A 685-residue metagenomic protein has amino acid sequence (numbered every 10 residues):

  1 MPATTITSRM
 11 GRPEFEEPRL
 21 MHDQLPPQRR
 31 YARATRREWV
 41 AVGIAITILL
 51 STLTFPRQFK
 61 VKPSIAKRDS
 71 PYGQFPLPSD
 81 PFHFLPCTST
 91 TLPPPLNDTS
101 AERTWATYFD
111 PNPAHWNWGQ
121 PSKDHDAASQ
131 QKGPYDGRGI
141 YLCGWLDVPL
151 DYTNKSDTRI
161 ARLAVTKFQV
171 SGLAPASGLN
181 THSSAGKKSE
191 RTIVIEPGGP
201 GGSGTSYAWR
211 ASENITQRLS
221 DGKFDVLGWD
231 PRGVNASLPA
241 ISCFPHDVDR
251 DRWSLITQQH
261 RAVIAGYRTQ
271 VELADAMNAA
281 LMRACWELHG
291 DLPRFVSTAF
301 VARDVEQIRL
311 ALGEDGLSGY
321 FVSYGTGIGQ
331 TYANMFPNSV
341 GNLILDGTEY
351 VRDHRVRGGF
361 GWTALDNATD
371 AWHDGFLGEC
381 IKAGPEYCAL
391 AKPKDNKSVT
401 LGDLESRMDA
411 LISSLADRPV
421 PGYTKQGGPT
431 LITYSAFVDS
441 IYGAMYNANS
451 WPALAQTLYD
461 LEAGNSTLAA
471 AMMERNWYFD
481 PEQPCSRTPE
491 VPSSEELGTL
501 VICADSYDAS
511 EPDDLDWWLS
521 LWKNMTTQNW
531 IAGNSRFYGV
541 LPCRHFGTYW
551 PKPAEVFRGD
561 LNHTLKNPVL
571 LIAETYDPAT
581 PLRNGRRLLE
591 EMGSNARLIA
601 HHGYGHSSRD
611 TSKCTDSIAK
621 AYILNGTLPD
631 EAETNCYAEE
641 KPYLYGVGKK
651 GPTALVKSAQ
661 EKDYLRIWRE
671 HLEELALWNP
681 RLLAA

Functional and structural regions predicted by a protein language model:
A3-G11, D23-T257, Q270, G402 (+4 more regions): Catalytic-loop region of hydrolases
I6-R9, F15-P27, R36-G43, V322 (+3 more regions): C-terminal subdomain of alpha/beta-hydrolase-fold enzymes, centered on the catalytic histidine and its supporting
P81, D136-I140, A279, L497 (+1 more regions): A short, polar/charged loop/turn motif at coil->beta-strand junctions and beta-hairpin connectors
S122-A128, N278-A279, V301-D304, L519-N534: A broad, low-specificity signal for short, low-complexity segments enriched in glycine/proline and polar/charged
A127-G133, L146, T192-V194, V271 (+4 more regions): Generic detector of short, locally flexible boundary/turn motifs and exposed helical patches
Y135-Y141, E272-A276, L521-N529, E555: Short low-complexity stretches enriched in small and charged residues
P149-N396, T580-R583: Serine-hydrolase-like catalytic core of hydrolytic proteins
